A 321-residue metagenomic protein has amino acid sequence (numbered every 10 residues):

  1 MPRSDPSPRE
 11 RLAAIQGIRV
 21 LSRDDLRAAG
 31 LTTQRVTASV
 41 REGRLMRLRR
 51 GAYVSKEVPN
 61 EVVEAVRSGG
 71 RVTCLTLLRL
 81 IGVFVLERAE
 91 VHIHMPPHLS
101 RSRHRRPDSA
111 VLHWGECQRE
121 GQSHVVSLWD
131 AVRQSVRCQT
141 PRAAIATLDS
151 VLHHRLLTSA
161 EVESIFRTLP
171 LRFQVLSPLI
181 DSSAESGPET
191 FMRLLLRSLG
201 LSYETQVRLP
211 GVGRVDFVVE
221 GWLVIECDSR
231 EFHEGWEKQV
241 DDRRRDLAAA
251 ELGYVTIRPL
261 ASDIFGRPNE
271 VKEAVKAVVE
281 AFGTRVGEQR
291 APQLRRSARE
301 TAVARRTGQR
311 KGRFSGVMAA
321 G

Functional and structural regions predicted by a protein language model:
M1-L169, L176, E280-G321: Short gly/ser-rich loop at a beta-strand->alpha-helix junction or flexible surface loop bordering the NTP-binding
L152-G321: Surface segments flanking catalytic/ligand-binding clefts of nucleic-acid enzymes
